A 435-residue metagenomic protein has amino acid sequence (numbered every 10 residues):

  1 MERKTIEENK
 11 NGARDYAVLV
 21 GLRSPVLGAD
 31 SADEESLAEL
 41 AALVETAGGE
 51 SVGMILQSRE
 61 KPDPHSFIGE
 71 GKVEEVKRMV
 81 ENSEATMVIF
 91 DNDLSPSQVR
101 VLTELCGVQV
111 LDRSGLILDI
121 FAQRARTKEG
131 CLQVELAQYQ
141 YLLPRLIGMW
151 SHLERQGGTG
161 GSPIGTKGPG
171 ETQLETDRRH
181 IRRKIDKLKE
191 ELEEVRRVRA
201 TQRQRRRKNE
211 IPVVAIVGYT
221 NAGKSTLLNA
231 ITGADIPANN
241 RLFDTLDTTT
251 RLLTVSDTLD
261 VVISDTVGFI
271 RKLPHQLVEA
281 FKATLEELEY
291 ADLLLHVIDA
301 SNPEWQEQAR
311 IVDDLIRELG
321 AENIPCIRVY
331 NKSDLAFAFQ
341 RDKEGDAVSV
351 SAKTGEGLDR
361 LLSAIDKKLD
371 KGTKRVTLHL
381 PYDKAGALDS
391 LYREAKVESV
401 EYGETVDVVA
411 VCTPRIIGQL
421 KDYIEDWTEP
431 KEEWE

Functional and structural regions predicted by a protein language model:
M1-L118, T428-E435: N-terminal accessory targeting/assembly segments
M1-L19, G28, A41, I147-A222 (+3 more regions): C-terminal-of-GTPase-core extension/linker across diverse P-loop GTPases
E2-T5, R197-R199, R206-P212, A230-V262 (+3 more regions): Switch I (effector-binding) loop of TRAFAC-class P-loop GTPase G-domains
L19-R23, M54-Q57, I89-D91, H296-D299 (+3 more regions): Conserved beta-strand segments of the P-loop GTPase G domain that flank and frequently precede/overlap
V26-A32, P62-S66, R124-E129, Q173 (+4 more regions): Flexible beta-alpha connector loops of hexameric P-loop NTPases
E35-E45, V73, K77-N82, N92-V108 (+2 more regions): Conserved C-terminal guanine-recognition region of P-loop GTPase G domains, centered on the G4
G115-A137: Short alpha-helix plus adjacent loop in nuclease-associated cores
